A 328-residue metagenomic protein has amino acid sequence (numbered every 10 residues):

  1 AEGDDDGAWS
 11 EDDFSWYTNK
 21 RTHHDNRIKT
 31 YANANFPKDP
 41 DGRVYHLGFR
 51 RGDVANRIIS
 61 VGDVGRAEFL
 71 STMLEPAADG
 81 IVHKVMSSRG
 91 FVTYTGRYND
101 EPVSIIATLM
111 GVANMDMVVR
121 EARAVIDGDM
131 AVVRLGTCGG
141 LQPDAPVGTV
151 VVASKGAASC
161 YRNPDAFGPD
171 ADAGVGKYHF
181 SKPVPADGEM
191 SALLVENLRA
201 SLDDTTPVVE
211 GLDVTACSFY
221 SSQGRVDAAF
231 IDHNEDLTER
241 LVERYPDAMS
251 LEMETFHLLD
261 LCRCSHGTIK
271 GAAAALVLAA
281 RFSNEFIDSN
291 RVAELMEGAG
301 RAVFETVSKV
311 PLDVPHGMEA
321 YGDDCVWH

Functional and structural regions predicted by a protein language model:
G7-L193: Metabolite-binding pocket within alpha/beta catalytic cores that recognizes anionic/polar moieties
V61-G65, M110-M117, P185-L193, D236 (+3 more regions): Conserved active-site and cofactor/substrate-binding residues in soluble primary-metabolism enzymes
D79-M86, L202-L212, A248, G271-A273 (+1 more regions): Flexible, glycine/charged-enriched surface loops at secondary-structure junctions
G139, G156, L212-S221, H257 (+1 more regions): Glycine-rich beta-alpha junction loops
K177-D247: Active-site rim beta-loop-alpha module in soluble metabolic enzymes
L193-T205, L261, A302-V310: Generic non-transmembrane alpha-helical segments
V226-S283: A C-terminal functional module that forms or caps the active site or interfaces directly with catalytic machinery
A280-H328: His/Asp/Glu-rich mid-to-C-terminal helical/loop segments that flank catalytic regions of hydrolases
